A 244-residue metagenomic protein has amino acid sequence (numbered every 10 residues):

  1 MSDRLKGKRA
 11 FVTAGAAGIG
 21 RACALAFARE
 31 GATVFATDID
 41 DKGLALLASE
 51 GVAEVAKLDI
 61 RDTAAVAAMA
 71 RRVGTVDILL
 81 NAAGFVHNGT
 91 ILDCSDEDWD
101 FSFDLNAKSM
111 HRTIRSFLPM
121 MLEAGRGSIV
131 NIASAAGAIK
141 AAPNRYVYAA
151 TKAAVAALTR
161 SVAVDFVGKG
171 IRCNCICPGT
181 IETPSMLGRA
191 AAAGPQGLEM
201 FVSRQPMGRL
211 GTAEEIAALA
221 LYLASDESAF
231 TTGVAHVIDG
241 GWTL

Functional and structural regions predicted by a protein language model:
T90-I91, D98-F103, G197, F201: Substrate-binding pocket helix/loop in short-chain dehydrogenase/reductase
H111, R209-I238, T243: C-terminal substrate-recognition "lid" of short-chain dehydrogenase/reductases
I114, T151, T159: Active-site helix of classical SDR
P119, V164-D165, A229: Alpha-helical segment proximal to the catalytic Tyr-Lys
S134: Residue(s) in the substrate-gating loop at a strand-loop-helix junction that position the organic substrate next
V167, R172, T231-G233: Short, small/polar-rich loop/turn modules that mediate ligand/substrate recognition or access, typified
P178-G188, S225: Short, flexible catalytic-loop segment of classical short-chain dehydrogenase/reductase
